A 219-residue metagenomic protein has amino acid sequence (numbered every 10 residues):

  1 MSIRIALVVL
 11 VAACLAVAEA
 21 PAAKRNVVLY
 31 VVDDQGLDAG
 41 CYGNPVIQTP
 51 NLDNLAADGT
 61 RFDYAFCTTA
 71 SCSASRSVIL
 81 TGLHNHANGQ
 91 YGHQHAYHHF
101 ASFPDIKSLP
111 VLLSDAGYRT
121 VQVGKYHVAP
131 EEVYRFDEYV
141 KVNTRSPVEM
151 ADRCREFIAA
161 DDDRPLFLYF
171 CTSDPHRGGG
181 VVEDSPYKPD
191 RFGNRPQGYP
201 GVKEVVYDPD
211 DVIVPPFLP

Functional and structural regions predicted by a protein language model:
M1-I5: Positively charged n-region of N-terminal signal peptides that target proteins for export
A6-C14: Bacterial N-terminal signal peptides
A13-K24: Bacterial Sec-dependent signal peptides at the C-terminal "C-region" and cleavage site
R25, V32-I47, D63, A70 (+3 more regions): Active-site-proximal cap/lid insertion segments
L29-V32, G36-G124, V128-K141: Active-site segment of extracytoplasmic enzymes that catalyze sulfate/phosphate-ester chemistry
S102, P147-A151: A conditional alpha-helix N-cap/helix-loop micro-motif detector
L109, M150-I158: Generic hydrophobic alpha-helical segments
